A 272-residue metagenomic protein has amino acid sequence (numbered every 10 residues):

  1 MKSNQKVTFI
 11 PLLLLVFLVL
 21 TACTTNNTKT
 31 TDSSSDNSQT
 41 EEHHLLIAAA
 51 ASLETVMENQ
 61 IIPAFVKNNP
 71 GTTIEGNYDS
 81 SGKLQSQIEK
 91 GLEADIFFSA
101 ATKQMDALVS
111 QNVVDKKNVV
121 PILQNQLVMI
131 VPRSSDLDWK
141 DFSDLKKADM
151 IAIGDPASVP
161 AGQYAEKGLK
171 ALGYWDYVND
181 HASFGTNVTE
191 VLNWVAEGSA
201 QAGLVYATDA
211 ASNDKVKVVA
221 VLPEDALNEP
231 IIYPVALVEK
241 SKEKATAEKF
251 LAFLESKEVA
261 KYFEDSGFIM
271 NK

Functional and structural regions predicted by a protein language model:
K2-I10: Bacterial N-terminal signal peptides that target proteins for export
L13-F17: Hydrophobic helical h-region of N-terminal Sec-dependent signal peptides in bacterial secretory/periplasmic proteins
L18-A22: C-terminal motif of bacterial Sec signal peptides marking the signal peptidase cleavage site
C23-A64, N68, G82, S86-E89 (+4 more regions): Exported/periplasmic ABC-transporter solute-binding proteins
L45, T72-I74, L127: Conserved beta-strand core positions
D95-S99: Periplasmic-binding protein-like
N118-I122, L127: Short, glycine-/small- and polar/acidic-enriched structural segments that line small-molecule recognition paths
